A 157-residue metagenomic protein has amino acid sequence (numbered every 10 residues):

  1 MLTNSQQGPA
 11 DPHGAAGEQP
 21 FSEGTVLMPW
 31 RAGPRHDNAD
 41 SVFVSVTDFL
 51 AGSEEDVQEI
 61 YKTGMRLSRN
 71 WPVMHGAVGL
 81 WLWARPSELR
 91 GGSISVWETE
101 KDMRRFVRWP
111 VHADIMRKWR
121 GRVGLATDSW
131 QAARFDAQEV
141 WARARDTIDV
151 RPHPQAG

Functional and structural regions predicted by a protein language model:
M1-R90, D102-R105, T127-G157: Short S/T/G/P-rich N-terminal loop/turn motif that feeds into the first structured element of a domain
L50, I94-W97: Short hydrophobic/aromatic beta-strand micro-patches that form the beta-sheet surface supporting nucleotide- or nucleic
G64, P110, W119-R122: Alpha-helix boundary/capping residues
P72, E98, R120: Short conserved AdoMet
V96, R105-F106: Active-site-adjacent beta-strand anchor residues
F106-A113: Short amphipathic alpha-helices in soluble, non-transmembrane regions that often serve as interface/regulatory elements
M116-Q131: Conserved short beta-strand edge segments in small beta-sheet-based binding/regulatory domains
